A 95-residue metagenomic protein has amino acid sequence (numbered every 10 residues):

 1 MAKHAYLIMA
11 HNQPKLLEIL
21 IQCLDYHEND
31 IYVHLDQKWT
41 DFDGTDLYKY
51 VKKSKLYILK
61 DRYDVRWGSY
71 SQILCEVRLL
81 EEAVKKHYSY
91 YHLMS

Functional and structural regions predicted by a protein language model:
M1-K3, Y26-E28, Y88: A general structural motif
M1-L16: N-proximal low-complexity "stem/linker" segments adjacent to membrane-targeting elements
Y6-I8, V33, L93: Structural beta-sheet core signal
N12, Y26, S71-C75: Generic alpha-helix structural propensity
K15-E18, Q22, V77, E81: Amphipathic, non-transmembrane alpha-helical secondary structure
I19-H34: Short, acidic, metal-binding catalytic loop of nucleotide-sugar glycosyltransferases
H34-K38, F42: Acidic ATP/Mg2+-coordinating residue in the GHKL
F42, L47-L93: Active-site-proximal specificity loops/subdomain of glycosyltransferases
